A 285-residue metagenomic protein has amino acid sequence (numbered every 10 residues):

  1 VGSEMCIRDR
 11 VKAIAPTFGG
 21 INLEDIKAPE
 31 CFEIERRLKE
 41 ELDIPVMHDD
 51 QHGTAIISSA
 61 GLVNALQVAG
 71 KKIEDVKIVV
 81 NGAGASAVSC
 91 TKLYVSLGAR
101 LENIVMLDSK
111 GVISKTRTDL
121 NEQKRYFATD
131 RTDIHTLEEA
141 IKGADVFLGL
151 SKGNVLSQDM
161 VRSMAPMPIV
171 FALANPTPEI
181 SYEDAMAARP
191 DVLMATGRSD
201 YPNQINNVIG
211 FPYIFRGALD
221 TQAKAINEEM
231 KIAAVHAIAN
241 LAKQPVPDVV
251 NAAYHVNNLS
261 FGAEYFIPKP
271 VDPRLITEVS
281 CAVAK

Functional and structural regions predicted by a protein language model:
V1-I7: Short, small-residue-biased leader/transition segments that mark boundaries at the very start of proteins
S3, D25-A28, D49-H52, S109-G111 (+3 more regions): Short, ordered loop/turn segments at secondary-structure junctions
R8-R10, C31-R37, I57-V63, S89-A99 (+4 more regions): Short acidic, glycine/serine/threonine-rich loops at helix termini
R10-G53: Phosphate/diphosphate ligand-binding glycine-rich loop within oxidoreductases
N22-D25, V46-D49, V80, M106 (+3 more regions): General beta-strand structural signal in soluble alpha/beta enzymes
H48, H52, I56-K152: Glycine-rich phosphate/diphosphate-binding loop of Rossmann-like nucleotide-binding domains
D49-D50, A69, A172-A284: Adenosine-phosphate binding glycine-rich loop
D133-P190, Q222: Long hydrophobic segments that form regular secondary structure
